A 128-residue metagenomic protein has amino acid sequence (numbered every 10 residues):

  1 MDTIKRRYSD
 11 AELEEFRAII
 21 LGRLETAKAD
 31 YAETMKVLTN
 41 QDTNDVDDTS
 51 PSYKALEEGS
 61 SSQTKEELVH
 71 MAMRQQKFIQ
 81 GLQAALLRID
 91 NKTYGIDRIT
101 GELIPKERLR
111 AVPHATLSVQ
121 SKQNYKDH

Functional and structural regions predicted by a protein language model:
M1-R88, H128: Interaction interfaces in information-processing and related assembly proteins
S62, G95-R98: Short, flexible micro-motifs
I89-G95: Glycine-centered tight-turn and secondary-structure capping sites
D97-T100, S118: Short cysteine-rich clusters marking metal-coordination/redox-active sites
I104, Y125: Cys/His-rich microdomains that often coordinate metals
E107-V112: Short Cys/His-rich "knuckle" micro-motifs
P113-Q123: Cysteine-rich micro-motifs
